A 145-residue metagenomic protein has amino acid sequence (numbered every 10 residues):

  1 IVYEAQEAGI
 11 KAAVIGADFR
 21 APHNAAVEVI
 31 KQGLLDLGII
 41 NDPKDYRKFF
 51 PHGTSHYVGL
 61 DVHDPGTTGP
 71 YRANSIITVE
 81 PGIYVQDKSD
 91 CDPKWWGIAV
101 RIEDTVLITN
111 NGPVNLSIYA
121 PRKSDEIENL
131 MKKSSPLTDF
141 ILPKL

Functional and structural regions predicted by a protein language model:
I1-L145: Active-site neighborhoods and metal-handling regions in enzymes and metal-associated proteins
